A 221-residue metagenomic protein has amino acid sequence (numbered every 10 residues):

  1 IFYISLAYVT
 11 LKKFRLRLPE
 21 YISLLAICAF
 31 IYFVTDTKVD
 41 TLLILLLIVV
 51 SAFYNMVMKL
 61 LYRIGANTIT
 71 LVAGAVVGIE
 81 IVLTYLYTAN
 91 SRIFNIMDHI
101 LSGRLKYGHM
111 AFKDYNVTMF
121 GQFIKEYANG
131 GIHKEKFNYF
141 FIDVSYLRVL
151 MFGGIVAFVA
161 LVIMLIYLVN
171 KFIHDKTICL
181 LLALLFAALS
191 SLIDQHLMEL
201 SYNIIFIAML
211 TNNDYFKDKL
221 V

Functional and structural regions predicted by a protein language model:
I1-I93, M110-N116, K134-L220: Hydrophobic transmembrane helix bundles of membrane-integrated enzymes that assemble and modify cell-envelope
I96-H109, M119-A128, F137-Y146: Extracytoplasmic catalytic/substrate-binding loops of multi-pass membrane glycan-assembly enzymes
